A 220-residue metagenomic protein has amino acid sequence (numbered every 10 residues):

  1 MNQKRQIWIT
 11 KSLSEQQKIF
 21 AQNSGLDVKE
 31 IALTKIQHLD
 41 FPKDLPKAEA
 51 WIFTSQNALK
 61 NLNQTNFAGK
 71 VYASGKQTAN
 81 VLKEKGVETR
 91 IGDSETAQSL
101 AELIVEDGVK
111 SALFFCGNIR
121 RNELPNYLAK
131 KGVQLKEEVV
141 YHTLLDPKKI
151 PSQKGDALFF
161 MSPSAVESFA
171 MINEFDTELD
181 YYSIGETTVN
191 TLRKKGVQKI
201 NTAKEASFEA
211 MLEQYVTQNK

Functional and structural regions predicted by a protein language model:
M1-K220: Signature of uroporphyrinogen-III synthase
